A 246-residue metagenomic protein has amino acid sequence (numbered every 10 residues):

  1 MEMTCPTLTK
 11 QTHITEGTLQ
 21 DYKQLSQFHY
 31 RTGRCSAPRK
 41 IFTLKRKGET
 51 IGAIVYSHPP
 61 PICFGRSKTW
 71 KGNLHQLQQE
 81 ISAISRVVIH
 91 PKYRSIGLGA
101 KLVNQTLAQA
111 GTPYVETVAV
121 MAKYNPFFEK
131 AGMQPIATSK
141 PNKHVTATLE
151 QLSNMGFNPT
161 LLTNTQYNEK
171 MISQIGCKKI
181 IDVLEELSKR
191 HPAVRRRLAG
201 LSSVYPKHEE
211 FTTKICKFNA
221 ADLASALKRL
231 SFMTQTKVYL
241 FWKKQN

Functional and structural regions predicted by a protein language model:
M1-S82, L107-N246: Terminal substrate-recognition subdomain of acyl/acetyltransferases
I89-A108: Conserved acetyl-CoA-binding loop-helix of GNAT-fold acetyltransferases
